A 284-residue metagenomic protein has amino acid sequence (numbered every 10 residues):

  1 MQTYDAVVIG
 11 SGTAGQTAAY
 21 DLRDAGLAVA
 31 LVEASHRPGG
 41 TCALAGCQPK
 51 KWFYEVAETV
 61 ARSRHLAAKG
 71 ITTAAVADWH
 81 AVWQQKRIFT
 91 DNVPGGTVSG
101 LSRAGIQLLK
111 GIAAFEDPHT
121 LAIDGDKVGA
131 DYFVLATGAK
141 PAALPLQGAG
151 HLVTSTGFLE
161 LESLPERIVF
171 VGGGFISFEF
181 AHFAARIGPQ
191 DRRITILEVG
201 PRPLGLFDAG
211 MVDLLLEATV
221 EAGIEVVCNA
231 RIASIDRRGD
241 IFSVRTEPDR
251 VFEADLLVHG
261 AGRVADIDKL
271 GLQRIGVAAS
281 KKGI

Functional and structural regions predicted by a protein language model:
Q2-Y4, D21-L27, E33-L164, T195 (+3 more regions): Glycine-rich flavin
D5-L31, F170, S177-G188: N-terminal Rossmann-like FAD-binding beta1-loop-alpha1 element of flavoenzymes
V7-I9, A113, V128-G138, F170-V171 (+2 more regions): Short hydrophobic core segments
G12, I112-A114, G174, A230-R231: Conserved acidic residues
T17, G39-G40, A143-L144, F178-F180 (+4 more regions): Glycine/Thr-rich phosphate-binding loops of Rossmann-like dinucleotide-binding domains
D124, E247-P248: Short strand-coil-strand connectors
G150-P165, F252-I284: FAD-site-proximal beta/loop scaffold in flavoenzymes
E162-F207: Rossmann-like NAD(P)H-binding beta-loop-alpha module
